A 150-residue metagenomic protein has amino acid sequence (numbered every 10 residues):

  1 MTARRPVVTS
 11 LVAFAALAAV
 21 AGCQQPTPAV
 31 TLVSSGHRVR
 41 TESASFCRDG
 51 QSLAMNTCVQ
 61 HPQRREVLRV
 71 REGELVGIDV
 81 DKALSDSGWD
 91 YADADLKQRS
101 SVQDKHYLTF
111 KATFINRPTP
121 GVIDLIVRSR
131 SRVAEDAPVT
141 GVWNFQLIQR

Functional and structural regions predicted by a protein language model:
M1-S10: Bacterial N-terminal signal peptides that target proteins for export
S10-A19: Bacterial N-terminal signal peptides
A21-P26: Bacterial signal peptide processing site
V39, S43-V70: N-terminal edge beta-strand
V59-D104: Mature extracytoplasmic domains of secretory-pathway proteins
K105-R117: Exposed aromatic-hydrophobic patches
V127-T140: Short, exposed beta-strand-loop hairpins at the edges of beta-sheets in extracellular/periplasmic proteins
V139-R150: Short, low-complexity, Pro/Ser/Thr/Gly-rich segments in the mature regions of secreted, periplasmic
